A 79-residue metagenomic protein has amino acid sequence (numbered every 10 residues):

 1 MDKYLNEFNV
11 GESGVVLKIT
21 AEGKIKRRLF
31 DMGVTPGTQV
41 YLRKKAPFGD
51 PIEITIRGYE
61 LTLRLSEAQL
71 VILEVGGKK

Functional and structural regions predicted by a protein language model:
M1-E7: Extreme N-terminal tail/first-helix region
D2, I25-R28: Short alpha-helix capping/helix-loop boundary micro-motifs
K3, F48-K79: C-terminal structural segments of small proteins and small subunits
K18-E22: A structural micro-motif recognizing beta-strand termini and the immediately following turn/loop segments
